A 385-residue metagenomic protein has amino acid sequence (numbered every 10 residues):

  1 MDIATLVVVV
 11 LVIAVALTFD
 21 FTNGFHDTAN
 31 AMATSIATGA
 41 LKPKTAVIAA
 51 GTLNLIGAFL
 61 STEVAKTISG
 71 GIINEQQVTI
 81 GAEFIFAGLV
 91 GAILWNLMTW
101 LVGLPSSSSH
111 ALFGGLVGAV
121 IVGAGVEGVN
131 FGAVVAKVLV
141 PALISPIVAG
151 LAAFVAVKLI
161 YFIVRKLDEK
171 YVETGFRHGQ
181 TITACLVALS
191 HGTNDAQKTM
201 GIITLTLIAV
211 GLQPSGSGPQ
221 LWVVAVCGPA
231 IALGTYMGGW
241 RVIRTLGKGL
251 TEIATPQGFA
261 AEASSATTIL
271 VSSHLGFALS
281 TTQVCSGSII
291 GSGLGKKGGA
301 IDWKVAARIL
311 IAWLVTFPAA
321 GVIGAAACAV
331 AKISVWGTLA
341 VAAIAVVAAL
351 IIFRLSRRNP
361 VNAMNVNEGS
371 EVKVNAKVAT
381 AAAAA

Functional and structural regions predicted by a protein language model:
M1-A385: Multi-pass alpha-helical transmembrane bundle typical of ion/small-solute transporters and intramembrane aspartyl
